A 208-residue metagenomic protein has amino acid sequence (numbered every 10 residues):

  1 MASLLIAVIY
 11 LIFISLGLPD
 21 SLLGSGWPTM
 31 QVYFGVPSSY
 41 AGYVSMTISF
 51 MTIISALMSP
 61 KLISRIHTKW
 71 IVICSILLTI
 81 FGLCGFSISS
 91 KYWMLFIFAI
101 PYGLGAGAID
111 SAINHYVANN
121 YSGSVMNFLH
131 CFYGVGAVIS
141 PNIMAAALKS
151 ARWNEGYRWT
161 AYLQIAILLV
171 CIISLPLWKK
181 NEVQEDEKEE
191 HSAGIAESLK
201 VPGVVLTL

Functional and structural regions predicted by a protein language model:
L4-M30, F34-V36: Extracytoplasmic
V8-I9, K91-A99, L206-T207: Short hydrophobic/alpha-helical segments at membrane-entry points of transmembrane helices in Major Facilitator
S21, I48-L57, V138: Residue-level signature of mid-helix packing/kink "hotspots" within the transmembrane helices of 12-pass Major
I54-W93: Conserved MFS/SLC helix-loop-helix module at the cytosolic interface between two early adjacent transmembrane helices
G82-F86, Y102, C171: MFS-fold secondary transporters
M94, F128-K179: Helix-loop-helix hairpin linking two adjacent transmembrane segments in secondary transporters
F98-F132: Cytoplasmic helix-loop-helix junction between adjacent transmembrane helices in 12-TM secondary transporters
L175-L208: Juxtamembrane intracellular "pre-TM" segments in multi-pass secondary transporters
